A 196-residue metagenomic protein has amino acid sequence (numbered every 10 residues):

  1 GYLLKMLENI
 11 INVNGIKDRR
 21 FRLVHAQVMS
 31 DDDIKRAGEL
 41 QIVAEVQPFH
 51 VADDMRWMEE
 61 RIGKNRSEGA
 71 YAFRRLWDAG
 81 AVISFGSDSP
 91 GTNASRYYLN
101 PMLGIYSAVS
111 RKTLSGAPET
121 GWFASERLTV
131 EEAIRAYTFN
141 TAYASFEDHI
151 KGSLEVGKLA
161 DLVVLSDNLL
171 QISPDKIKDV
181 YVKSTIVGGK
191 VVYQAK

Functional and structural regions predicted by a protein language model:
G1-F21, H25-A26, D31-K35, I42 (+4 more regions): His/Asp/Glu-enriched, well-ordered alpha-helical/loop segment that forms or immediately abuts the divalent-metal
